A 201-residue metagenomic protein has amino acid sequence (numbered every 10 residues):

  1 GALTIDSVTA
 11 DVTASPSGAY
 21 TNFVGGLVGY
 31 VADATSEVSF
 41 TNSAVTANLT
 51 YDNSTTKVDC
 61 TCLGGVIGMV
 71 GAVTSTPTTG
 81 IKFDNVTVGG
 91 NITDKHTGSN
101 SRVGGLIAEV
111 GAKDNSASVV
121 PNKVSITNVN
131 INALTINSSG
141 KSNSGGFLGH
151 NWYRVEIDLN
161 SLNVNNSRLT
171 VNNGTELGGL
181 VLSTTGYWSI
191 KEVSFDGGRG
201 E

Functional and structural regions predicted by a protein language model:
G1-E201: Surface-exposed loop/turn motifs in large extracellular/passenger domains
